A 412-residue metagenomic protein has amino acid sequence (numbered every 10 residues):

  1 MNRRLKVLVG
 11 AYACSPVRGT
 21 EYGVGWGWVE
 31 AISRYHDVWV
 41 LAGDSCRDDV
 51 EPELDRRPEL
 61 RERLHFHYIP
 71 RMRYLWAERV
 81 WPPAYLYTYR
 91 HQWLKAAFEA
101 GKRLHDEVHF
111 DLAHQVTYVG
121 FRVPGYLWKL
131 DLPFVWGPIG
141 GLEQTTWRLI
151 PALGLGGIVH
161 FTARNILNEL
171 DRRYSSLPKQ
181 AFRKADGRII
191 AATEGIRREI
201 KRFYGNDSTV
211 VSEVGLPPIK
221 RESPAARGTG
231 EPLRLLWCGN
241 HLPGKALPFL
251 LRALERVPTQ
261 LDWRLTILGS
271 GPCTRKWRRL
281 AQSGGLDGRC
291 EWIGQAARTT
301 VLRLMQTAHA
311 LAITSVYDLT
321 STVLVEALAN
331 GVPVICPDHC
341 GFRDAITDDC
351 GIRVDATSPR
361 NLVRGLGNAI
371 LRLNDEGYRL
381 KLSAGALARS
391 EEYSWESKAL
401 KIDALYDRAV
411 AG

Functional and structural regions predicted by a protein language model:
G23, L233, N240-R256, P272-R278: A conserved mid-protein helix/loop that constitutes part of the nucleotide-sugar donor-binding site
W136, R164-S223, G230: Donor nucleotide-sugar binding/catalytic pocket of nucleotide-sugar-dependent glycosyltransferases
K276-A296: Nucleotide-activated donor-binding/catalytic signature segment of Leloir-type glycosyltransferases, i.e., the conserved
Q295, R303-A308: Short alpha-helical donor nucleotide-sugar binding micro-motif in glycosyltransferases
V316: Aromatic "clamp/platform" in nucleotide-sugar-dependent glycosyltransferases that forms part of the donor/acceptor
P333-C336, C340: Short hydrophobic beta-strand element within catalytic cores of glycosyltransferases and related nucleotide-activated
R343-R372, G377: Change "using UDP/GDP/dTDP sugars" to "using nucleotide sugars
Y378-E392, K401-A404, R408: A short, well-ordered alpha-helix in the C-terminal region of glycosyltransferases
